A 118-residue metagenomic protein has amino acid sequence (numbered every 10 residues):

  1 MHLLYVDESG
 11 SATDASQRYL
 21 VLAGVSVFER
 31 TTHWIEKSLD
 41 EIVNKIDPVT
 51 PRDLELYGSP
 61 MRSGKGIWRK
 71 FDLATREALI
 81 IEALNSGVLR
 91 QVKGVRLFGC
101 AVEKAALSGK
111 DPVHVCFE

Functional and structural regions predicted by a protein language model:
M1-E118: Phosphate-ester processing/binding pockets and catalytic centers
